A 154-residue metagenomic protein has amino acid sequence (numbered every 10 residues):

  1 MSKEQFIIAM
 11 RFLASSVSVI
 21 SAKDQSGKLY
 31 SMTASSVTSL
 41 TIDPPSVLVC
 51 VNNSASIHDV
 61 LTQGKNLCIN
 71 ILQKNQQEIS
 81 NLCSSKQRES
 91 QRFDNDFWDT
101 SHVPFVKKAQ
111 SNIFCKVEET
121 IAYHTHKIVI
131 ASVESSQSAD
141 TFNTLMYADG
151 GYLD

Functional and structural regions predicted by a protein language model:
M1-D154: Basic, polyanion-binding surface patches
